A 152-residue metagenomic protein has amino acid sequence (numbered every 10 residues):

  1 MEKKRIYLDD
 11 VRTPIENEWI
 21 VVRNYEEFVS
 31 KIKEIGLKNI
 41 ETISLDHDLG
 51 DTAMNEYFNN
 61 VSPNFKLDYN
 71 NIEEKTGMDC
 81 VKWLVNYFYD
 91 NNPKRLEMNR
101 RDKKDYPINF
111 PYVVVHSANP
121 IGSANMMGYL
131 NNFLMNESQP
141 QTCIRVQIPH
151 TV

Functional and structural regions predicted by a protein language model:
M1-V152: Catalytic phosphate/metal-binding cores of nucleic-acid and nucleotide-processing enzymes, i.e., regions that mediate
